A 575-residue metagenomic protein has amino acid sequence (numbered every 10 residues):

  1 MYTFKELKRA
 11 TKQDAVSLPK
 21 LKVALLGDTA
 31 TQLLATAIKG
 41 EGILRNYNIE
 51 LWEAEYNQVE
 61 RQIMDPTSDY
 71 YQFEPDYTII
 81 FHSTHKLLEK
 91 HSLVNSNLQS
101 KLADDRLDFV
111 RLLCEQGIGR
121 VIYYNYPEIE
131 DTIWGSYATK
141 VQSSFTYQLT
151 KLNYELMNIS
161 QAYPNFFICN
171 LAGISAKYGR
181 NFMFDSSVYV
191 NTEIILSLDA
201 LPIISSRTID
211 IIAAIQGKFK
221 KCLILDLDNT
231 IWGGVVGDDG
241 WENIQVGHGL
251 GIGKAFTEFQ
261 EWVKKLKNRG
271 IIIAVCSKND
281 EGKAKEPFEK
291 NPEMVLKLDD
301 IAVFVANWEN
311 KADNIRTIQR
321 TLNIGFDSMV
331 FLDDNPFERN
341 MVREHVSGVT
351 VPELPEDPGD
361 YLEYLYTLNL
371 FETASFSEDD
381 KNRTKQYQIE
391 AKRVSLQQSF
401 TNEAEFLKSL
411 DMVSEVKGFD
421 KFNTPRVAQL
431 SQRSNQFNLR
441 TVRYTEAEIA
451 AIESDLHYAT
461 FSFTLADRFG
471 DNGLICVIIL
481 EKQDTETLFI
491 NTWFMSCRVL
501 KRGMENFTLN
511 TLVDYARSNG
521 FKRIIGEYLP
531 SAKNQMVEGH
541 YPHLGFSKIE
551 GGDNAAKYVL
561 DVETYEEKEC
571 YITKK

Functional and structural regions predicted by a protein language model:
Q13-K20, A37, L44-A54, E60-L198 (+1 more regions): Alpha-helical cap/lid subdomain in secreted, periplasmic, or secretory-pathway luminal O-acyl-processing enzymes
K221-V236: Asp-based phosphoryl-transfer active-site loop
H248-I273, A312: Short, acidic loop-to-helix structural element flanking the phosphoryl-transfer center in phosphate-processing enzymes
N268, N279-A306: Substrate-recognition/cap helix-loop segment adjacent to the acidic, metal-dependent catalytic center of Asp-based
K290, E415-M495: A conserved beta-strand-loop-helix scaffold within acyl/acetyltransferase catalytic domains
I315-P336, V342: Conserved Lys-Pro-Asp/Glu-containing loop-to-beta segment of HAD-superfamily phosphomonoesterases, centered on
T321, R343, S347-L410, D514-K575: Terminal substrate-recognition subdomain of acyl/acetyltransferases
L465-R468, L474-G551: Acyl-donor binding region in acyl/amide transferases
